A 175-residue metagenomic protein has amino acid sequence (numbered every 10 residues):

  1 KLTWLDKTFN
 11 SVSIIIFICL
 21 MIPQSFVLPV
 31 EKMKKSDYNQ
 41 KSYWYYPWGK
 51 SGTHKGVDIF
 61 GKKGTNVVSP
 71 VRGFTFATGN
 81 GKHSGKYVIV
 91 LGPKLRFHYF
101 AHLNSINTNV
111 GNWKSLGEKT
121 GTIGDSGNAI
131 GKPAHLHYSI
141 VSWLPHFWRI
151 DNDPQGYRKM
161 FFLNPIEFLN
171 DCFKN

Functional and structural regions predicted by a protein language model:
L2-K86, S115-L116, D125, F162-N175: Surface-exposed, glycine-biased beta-strand/turn segments
Y38, Y43, Y99-F100, Y138: Aromatic side chains
V57, T65, H98, I106 (+1 more regions): Glycine-centered loop/turn positions within well-structured domains that cap or flank conserved ligand/cofactor-binding
F60, L91-P93, V141: A generic structural motif
S69-N107, P133-H137: Zn2+-dependent peptidoglycan hydrolase active-site motif and core
W113-N175: Conserved, short, structured surface segments that act as functional micro-motifs
